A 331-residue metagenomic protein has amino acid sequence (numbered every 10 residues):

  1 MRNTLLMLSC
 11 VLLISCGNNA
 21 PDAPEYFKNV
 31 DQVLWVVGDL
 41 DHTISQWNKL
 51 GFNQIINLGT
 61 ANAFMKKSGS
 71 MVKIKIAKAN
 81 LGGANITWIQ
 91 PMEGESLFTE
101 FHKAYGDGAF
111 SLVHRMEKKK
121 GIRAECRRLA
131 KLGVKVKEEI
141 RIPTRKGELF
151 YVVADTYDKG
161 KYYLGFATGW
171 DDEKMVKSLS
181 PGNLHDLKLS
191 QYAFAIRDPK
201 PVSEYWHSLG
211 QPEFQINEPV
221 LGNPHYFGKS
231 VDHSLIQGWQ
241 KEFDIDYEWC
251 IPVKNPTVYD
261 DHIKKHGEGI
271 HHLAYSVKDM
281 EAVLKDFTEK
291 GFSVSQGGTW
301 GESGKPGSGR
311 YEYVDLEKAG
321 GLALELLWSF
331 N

Functional and structural regions predicted by a protein language model:
R2-M7: Sec-dependent signal peptide recognition, specifically the positively charged N-region followed immediately by
C10-V11: Short, linear, compositionally biased motifs with a strong N-terminal bias
I14-S15: C-terminal motif of bacterial Sec signal peptides marking the signal peptidase cleavage site
A20-D31, W35-G38, H42, K49-L50 (+8 more regions): Intrinsic disorder/low-complexity detector
P21-D22, K78-G82, T87-Q90, R123-H185 (+3 more regions): Vicinal oxygen chelate
V30-G38, A77-A84, T99-G121, A154 (+4 more regions): Vicinal oxygen chelate
D41-T60, K103-D107, E117-I142, K200-P219 (+2 more regions): Extended intrinsically disordered, low-complexity coil regions enriched in Ser, Thr, Gly, Ala and often Pro
N57-I74, E93-F110, K137-F150, E218-S234 (+2 more regions): A cross-kingdom feature marking solvent-exposed beta-strand/loop segments within repeated, beta-rich binding/scaffold
